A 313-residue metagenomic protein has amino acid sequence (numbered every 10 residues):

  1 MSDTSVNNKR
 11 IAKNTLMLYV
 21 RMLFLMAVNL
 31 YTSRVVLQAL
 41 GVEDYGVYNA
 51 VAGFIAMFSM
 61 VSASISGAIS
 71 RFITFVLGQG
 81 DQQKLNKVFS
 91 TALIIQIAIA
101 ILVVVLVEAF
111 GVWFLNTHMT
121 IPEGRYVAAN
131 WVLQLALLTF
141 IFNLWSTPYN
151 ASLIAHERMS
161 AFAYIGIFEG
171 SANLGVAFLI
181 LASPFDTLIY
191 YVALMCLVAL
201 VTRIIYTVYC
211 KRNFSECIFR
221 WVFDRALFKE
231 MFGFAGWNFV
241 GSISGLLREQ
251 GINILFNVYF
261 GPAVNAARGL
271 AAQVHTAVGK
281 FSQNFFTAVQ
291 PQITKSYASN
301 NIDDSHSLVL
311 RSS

Functional and structural regions predicted by a protein language model:
M1-I11, L188-V192, Y206-Q250, A288 (+1 more regions): Interhelical loop/hinge segments that connect adjacent transmembrane helices in multipass membrane
R10-F75, V104-E108, N173-L174, G233-A263: Signature of the first transmembrane helix
I11-A12, N49, Q83-A98, F232 (+2 more regions): Interfacial transmembrane-helix starts/ends
R21, Q134, A163-N213, G233-F234 (+1 more regions): Hydrophobic alpha-helical transmembrane segments
M22, M26, G53-A56, T91 (+7 more regions): Residue-level recognition of pore/gate-forming positions within transmembrane alpha-helices of multi-pass
G46-S62, T91-I94, L194, V201 (+4 more regions): Alpha-helical transmembrane segments of polytopic membrane transporters and translocases
A63-Q79, A155, F214-S215, H275-S313: Helix-loop junctions and terminal segments of transmembrane helices in multi-pass membrane transport/translocation
V104-G124: Short membrane-interface helical motifs at transmembrane helix boundaries in multi-pass membrane transporters
